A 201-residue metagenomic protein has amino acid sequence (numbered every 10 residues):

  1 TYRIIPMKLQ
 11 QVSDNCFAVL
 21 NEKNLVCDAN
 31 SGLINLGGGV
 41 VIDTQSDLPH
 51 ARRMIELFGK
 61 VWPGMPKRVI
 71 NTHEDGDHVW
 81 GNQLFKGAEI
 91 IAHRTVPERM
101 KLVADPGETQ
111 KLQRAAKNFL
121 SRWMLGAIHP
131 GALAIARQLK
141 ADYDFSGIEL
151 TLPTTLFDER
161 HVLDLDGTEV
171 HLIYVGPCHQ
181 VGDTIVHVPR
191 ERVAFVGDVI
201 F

Functional and structural regions predicted by a protein language model:
T1-P6: Short, Lys/Arg-enriched N-terminal segments with co-localized hydrophobic residues within the first ~10-30 amino acids
Q10-L57, T184-D198: Conserved beta-strand hairpin/beta-sheet module of binuclear metal-dependent hydrolase folds, prominently
Q11, K101-Y174, R190: Metallo-beta-lactamase
F17, I70, E89-I91, T155 (+1 more regions): Hydrophobic/aromatic beta-strand patches that form the interior of the parallel beta-sheet core in alpha/beta enzyme
K23-N24, V162, V175-C178: Short polar/acidic secondary-structure junctions
V26-D28, L48-P49, E74-W80, P97-M100 (+2 more regions): Active-site environment of divalent metal-dependent phosphoester hydrolases
G37, P49-T95: Active-site metal-binding motif and surrounding structural segment of the metallo-beta-lactamase
V40-T44, K67-I70, H171-L172: Short catalytic-loop micro-motif centered on adjacent basic/acidic residues
